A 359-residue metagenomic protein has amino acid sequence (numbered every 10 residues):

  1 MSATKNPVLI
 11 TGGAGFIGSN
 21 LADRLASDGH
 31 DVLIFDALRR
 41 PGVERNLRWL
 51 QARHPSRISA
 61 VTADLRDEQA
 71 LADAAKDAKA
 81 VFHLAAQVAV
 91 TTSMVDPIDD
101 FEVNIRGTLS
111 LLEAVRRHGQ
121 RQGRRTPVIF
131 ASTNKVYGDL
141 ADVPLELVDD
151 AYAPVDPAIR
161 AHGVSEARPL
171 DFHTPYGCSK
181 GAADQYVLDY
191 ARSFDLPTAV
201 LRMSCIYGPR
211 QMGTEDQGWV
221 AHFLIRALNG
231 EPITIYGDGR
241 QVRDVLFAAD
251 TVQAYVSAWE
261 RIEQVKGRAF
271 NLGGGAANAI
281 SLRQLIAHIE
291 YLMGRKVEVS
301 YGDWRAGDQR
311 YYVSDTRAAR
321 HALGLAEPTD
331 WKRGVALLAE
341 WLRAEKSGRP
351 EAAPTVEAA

Functional and structural regions predicted by a protein language model:
M1-S204: N-terminal Rossmann-like NAD(P)+-binding domain of SDR-like oxidoreductases, especially those catalyzing
T11, E102-I105, Y176-G177, G213 (+6 more regions): Short, solvent-exposed loop/helix junctions and linker helices that flank or host conserved functional motifs
L21, S27, S59, A63 (+1 more regions): C-terminal substrate-binding subdomain of Rossmann-fold SDR/epimerase-dehydratase oxidoreductases
R39, R66, A89, D100 (+4 more regions): Glycine-/small-residue-rich active-site loops that bind phosphorylated ligands and cofactors
E44-L47, D184, A221, R283 (+2 more regions): Short, surface-exposed alpha-helical segments at coil->helix boundaries
N46, A89, D216-W219, F223 (+2 more regions): Activation loop
A70, A80, D99, R106 (+4 more regions): Residue-level recognition of oxygen-bearing side chains
L140-H162, P175, Q185-W259, A277 (+1 more regions): NAD(P)-dependent short-chain dehydrogenase/reductase
